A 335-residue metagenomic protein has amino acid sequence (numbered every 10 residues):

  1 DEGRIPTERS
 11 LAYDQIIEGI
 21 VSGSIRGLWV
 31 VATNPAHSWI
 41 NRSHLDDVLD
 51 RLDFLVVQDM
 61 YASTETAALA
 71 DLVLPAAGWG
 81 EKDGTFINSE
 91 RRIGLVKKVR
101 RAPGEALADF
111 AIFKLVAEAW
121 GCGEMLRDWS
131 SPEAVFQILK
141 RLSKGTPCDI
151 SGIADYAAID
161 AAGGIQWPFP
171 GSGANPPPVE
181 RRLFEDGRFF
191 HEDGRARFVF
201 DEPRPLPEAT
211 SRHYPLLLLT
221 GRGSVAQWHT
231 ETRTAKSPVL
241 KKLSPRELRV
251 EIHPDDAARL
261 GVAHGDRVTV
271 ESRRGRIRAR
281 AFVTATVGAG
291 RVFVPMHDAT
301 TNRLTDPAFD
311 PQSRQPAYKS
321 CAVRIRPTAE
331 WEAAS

Functional and structural regions predicted by a protein language model:
D1-A68, A77-G84, D160-L260: Extended redox/cofactor-interaction regions of prokaryotic respiratory oxidoreductases
I25, S89-E90: Active-site-adjacent bridging/hinge elements
T33, K98-R101, G121: A broad detector of the eukaryotic-type serine/threonine protein kinase catalytic domain
A62-T66, G80-I87, R276-R278, G288-A289 (+1 more regions): Short gly/pro/ser/thr-enriched loop/turn and capping motifs at secondary-structure boundaries
P75-A77, E81, R91-P103: Short beta-alpha connecting loops at secondary-structure transitions that line or flank enzyme active sites
A76, K97, K114, H191-D193 (+5 more regions): Pocket-edge structural micro-motifs
P103-A162, T234-E251, D255-S335: Long, contiguous, secondary-structure-rich segments that constitute the structural scaffold of globular domains
